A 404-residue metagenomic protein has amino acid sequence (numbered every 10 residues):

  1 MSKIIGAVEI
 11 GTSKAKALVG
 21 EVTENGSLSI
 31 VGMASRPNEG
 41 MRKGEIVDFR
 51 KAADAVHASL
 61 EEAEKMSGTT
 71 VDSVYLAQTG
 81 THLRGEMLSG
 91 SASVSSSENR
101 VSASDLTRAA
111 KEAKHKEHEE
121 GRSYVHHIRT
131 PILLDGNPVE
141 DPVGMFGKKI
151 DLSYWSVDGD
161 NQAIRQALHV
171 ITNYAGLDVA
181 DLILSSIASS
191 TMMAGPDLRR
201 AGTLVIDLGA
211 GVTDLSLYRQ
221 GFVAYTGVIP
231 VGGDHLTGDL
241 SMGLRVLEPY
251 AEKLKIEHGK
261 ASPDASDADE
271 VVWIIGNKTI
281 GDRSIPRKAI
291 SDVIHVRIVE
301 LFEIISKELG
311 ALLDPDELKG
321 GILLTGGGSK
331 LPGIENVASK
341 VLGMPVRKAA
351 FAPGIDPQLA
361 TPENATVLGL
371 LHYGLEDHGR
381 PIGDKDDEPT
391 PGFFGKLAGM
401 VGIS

Functional and structural regions predicted by a protein language model:
M1-K14, L18-V205, F222-V223, G233 (+5 more regions): Nucleotide/phosphate-binding catalytic cleft detector across ATP-hydrolyzing and phosphate-transferring enzymes
E9, G195, D207, E300 (+2 more regions): Extended, folded domain segments that form the structural surfaces/walls around functional sites
S29-I30, D207-V212, S216, E335-F351: Acidic-glycine-rich active-site phosphate/pyrophosphate-binding loop
Q78-T81, A210, G326-G327: Core structural elements
A103-S104, V341-L368: Conserved phosphate-binding/catalytic loops in two-lobed NTP-binding clefts
G159-D160, K260-S262, E317-V341: Glycine-rich phosphate-binding loops at beta-strand->alpha-helix junctions
A201-G243: Glycine-rich phosphate-binding loop of actin/hexokinase-like ATP-binding domains
K307-G327, V341, R347-P353: Hydrophobic alpha-helical bundle architecture
